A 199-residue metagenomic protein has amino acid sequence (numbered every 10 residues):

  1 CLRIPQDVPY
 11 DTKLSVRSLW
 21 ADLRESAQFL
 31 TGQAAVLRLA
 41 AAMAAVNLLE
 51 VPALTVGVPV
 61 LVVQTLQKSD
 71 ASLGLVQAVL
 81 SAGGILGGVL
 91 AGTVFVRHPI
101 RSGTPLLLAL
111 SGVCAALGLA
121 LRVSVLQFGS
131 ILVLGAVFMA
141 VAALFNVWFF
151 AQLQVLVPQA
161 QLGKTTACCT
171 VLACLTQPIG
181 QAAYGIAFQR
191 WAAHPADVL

Functional and structural regions predicted by a protein language model:
I4-A42: Juxtamembrane intracellular "pre-TM" segments in multi-pass secondary transporters
L19-W20, A53, A142-L144: Short acidic alpha-helix initiation/capping motifs at coil-to-helix transition points, especially at protein N-termini
R24, T31, V63-L199: C-terminal transmembrane bundle of multi-pass solute transporters/carriers
Q28-L80: Helix-loop boundary and gating motifs at the non-cytosolic
